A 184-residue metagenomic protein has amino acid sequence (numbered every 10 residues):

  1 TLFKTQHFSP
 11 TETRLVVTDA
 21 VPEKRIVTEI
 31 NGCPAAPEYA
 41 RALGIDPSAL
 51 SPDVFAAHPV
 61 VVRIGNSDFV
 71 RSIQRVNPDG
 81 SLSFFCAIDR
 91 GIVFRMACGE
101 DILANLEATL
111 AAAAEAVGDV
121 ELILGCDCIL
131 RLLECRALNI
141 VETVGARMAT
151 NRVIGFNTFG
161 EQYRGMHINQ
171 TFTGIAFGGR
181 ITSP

Functional and structural regions predicted by a protein language model:
T1-P184: Hydrophobic alpha/beta core scaffold segments
